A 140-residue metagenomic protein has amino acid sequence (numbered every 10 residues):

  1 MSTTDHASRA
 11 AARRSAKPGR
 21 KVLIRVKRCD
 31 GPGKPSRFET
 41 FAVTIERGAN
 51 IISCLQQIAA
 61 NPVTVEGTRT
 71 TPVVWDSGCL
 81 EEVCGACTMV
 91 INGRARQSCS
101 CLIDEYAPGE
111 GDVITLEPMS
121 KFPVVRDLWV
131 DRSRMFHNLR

Functional and structural regions predicted by a protein language model:
S2-R140: Signature of N-terminal electron-transfer/Fe-S-associated modules in redox systems
